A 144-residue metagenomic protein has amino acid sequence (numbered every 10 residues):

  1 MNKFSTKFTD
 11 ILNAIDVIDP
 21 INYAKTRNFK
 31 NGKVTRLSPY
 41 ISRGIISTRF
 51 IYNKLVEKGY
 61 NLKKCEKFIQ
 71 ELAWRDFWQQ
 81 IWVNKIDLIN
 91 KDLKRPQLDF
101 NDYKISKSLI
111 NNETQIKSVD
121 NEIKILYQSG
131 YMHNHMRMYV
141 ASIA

Functional and structural regions predicted by a protein language model:
M1-K104, K117-S118: Glycine/tryptophan-enriched, flexible segments
R43-I46, T114, Y131-H135: Aromatic- and histidine-enriched alpha-helix N-cap/loop-to-helix transition segments that scaffold the rims
K63-F77, D120-A144: Structured ligand/cofactor/substrate-binding pocket environments in proteins
I105-L126: Helix-hairpin-helix/helix-loop-helix acidic hairpins
